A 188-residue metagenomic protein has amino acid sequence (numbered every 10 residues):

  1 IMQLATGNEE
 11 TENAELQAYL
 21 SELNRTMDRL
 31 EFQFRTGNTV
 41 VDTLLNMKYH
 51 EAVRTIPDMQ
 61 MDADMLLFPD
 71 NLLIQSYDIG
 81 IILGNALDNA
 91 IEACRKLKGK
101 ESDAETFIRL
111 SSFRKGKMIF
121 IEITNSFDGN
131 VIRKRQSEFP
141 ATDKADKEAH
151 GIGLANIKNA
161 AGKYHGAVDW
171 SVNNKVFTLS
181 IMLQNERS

Functional and structural regions predicted by a protein language model:
M2, S76-S102, K158: Conserved ATP-binding N-box helix of the HATPase_c
M2-T39, D70-L73, D103: Histidine phosphotransfer helical core of two-component systems
A18-R25, G37-P57, I119: Short beta-to-alpha transition helix within the HATPase_c
Q33, M61-I82: Conserved short strand/loop->alpha-helix "switch" segment adjacent to the catalytic nucleotide/phosphoryl-transfer site
K100-K117: Short beta-strand/loop element within the Bergerat-fold HATPase_c
K117-G151: Glycine-rich/acidic phosphate-handling loop/turn and adjacent ATP-lid/helix of nucleotide-binding kinase/ATPase domains
M118, G129, N173-S180: Glycine-rich nucleotide-binding loop
N156-H165: Conserved glycine-/histidine-rich ATP-lid loop and adjacent helix of the Bergerat-fold HATPase_c
